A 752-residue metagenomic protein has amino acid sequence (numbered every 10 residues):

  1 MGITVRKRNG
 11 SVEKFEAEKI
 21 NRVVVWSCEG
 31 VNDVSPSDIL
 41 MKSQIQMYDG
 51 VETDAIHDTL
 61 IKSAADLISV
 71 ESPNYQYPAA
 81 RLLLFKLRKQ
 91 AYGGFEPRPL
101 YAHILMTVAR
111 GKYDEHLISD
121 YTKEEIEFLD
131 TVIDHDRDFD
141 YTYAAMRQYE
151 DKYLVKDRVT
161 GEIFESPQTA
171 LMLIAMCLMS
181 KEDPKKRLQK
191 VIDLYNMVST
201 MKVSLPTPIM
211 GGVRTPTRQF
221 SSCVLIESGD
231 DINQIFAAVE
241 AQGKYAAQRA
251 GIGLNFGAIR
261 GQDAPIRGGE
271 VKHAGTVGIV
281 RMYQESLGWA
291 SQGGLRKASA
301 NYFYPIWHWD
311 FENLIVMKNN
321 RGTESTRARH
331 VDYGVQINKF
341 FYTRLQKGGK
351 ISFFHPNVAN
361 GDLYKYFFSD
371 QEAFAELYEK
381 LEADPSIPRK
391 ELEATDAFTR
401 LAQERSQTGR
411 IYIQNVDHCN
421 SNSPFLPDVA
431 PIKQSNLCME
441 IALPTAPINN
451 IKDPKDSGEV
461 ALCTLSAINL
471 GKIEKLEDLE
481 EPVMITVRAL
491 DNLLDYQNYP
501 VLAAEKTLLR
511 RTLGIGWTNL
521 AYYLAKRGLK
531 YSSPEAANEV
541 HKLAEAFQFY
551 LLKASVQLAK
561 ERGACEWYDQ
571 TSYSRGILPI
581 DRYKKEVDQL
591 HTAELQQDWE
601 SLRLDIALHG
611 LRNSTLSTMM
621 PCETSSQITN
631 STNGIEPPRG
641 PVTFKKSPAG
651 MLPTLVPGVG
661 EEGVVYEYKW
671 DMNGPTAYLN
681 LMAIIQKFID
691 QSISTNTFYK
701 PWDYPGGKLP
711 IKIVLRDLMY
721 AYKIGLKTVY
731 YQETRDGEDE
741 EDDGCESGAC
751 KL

Functional and structural regions predicted by a protein language model:
S11, V34-M172, M176, Q189-Y195: Core nucleic-acid recognition elements
V34-L40, D54-A55, V70-P78, K185-D193 (+9 more regions): Flexible, glycine/charged-enriched surface loops at secondary-structure junctions
K42-S43, I61-S63, A79-F85, M197 (+13 more regions): A glycine-rich phosphate-binding loop feature that marks nucleotide/adenosyl-phosphate handling sites
Y75-G111, R147, I337, C419-I451 (+5 more regions): Terminal amphipathic helices with adjacent charged low-complexity linkers/tails
L117, E125-Y149, C438-N449, L490 (+6 more regions): Catalytic alpha/beta core of large soluble enzyme barrels
V155, E162, T169-R187, V191 (+10 more regions): Function-dense linear segments that define catalytic or interfacial modules in macromolecule-processing proteins
M197, V483-A504, L529-C622, S694: Internal maturation/activation junctions in enzymes
V271-R281, G288-F398, Q403, N492 (+1 more regions): Conserved catalytic alpha/beta cores of large enzymes that bind or transform nucleotide phosphates and polynucleotides
